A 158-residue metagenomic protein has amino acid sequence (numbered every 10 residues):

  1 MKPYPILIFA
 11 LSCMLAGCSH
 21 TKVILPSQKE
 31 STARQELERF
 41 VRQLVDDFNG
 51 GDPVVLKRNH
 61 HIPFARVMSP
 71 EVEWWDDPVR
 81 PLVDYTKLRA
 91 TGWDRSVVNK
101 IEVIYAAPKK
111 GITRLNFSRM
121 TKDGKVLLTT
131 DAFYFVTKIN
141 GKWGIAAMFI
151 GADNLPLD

Functional and structural regions predicted by a protein language model:
M1-P5: Positively charged n-region of N-terminal signal peptides that target proteins for export
I8-A16: Bacterial N-terminal signal peptides
C18-V54, R58, I62: Short, low-complexity N-terminal intrinsically disordered segments enriched in polar/charged residues
T21-K22, L127-D158: Short beta-strand edge/turn micro-motifs at domain boundaries
K57-R95: Short solvent-exposed beta->alpha transition segments
H60, P70-E71, L115-R119, Y134 (+1 more regions): A mature extracytoplasmic/lumenal domain signature
E71-V72, G124, G141: Detector for glycine-centered tight turns/loop "hinges" at secondary-structure junctions
R80-K125: Surface-exposed, charged secondary-structure patches
